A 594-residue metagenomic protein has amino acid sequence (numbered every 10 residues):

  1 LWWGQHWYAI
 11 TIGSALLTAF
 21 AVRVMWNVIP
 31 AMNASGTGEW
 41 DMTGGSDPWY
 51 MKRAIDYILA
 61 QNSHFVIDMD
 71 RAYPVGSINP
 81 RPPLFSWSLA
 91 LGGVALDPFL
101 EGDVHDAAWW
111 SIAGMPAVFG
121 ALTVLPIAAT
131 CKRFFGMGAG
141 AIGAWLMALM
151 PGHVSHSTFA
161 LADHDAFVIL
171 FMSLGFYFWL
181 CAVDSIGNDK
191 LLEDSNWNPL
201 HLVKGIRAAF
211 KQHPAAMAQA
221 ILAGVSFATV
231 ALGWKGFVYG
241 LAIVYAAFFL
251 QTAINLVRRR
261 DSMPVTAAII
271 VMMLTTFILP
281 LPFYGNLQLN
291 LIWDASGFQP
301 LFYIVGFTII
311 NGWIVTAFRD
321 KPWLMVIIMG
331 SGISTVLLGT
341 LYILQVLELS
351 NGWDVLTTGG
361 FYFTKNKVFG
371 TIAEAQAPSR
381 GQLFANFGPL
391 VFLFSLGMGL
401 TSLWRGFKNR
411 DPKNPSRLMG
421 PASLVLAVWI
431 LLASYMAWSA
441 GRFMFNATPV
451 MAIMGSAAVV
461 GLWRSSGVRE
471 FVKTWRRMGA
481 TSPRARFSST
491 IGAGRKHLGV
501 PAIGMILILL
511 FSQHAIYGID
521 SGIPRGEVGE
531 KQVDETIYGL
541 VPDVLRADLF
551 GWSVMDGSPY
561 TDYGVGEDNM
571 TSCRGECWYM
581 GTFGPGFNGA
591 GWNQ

Functional and structural regions predicted by a protein language model:
L1-G36, S46, A141, M217 (+3 more regions): Start-transfer (signal-anchor) and selected internal transmembrane alpha helices of multi-pass inner/ER membrane
L17-F20, G102, M115-R133, G138-K211 (+4 more regions): Membrane-embedded helix bundles of polyisoprenyl
V24-F134, G138-L146, M150-F171, L191 (+6 more regions): Active-site lumenal/periplasmic loops and adjacent helix-entry segments of GT-C-fold, multi-pass membrane
L125-A129, L174-A182, V244-N255, M273 (+4 more regions): Transmembrane alpha-helices and membrane-interface helical segments of multi-pass integral membrane enzymes
K204-P214, V257-P264, D320-G330, L393-A427: Membrane-interface helix-loop-helix junctions at transmembrane boundaries of multi-pass membrane enzymes, predominantly
A218-F227, A242, F248-F249, R258-Y284 (+2 more regions): Hydrophobic alpha-helical membrane-interfacial segments at the cytosolic entry of transmembrane helices
S296-T316, I328-K408, A422-S423: Alpha-helical transmembrane segments at the extracellular/periplasmic loop-to-helix junctions of multi-pass membrane
G332-T335, L462-G522: Signature aromatic-anchored transmembrane alpha helix within multi-pass, membrane-resident enzymes that catalyze glycan
